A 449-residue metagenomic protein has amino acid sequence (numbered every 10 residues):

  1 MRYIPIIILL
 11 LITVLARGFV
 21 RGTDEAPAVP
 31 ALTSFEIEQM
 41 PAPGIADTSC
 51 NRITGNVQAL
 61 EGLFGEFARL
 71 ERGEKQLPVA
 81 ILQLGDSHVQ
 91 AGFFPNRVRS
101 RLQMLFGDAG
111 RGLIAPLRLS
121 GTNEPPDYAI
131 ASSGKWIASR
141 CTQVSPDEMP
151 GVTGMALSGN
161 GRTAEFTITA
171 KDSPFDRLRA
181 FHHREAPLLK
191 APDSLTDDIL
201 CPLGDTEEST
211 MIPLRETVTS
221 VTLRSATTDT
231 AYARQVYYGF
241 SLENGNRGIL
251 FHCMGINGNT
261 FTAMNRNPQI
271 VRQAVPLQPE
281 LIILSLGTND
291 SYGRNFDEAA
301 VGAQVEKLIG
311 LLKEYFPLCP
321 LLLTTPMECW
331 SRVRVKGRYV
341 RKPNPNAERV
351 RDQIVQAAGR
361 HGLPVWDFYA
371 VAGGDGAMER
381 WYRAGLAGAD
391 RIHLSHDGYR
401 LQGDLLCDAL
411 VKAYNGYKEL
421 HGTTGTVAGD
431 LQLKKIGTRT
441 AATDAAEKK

Functional and structural regions predicted by a protein language model:
M1-F35, E419, A446-K449: Bacterial Sec-dependent N-terminal signal peptides
R21-C50, T426-A428: Short N-terminal segments immediately surrounding and downstream of signal-peptide cleavage
E36-Q83, I137-T142: Membrane/wall-proximal cationic-aromatic binding patches
E66-R69, R272-Q273, L311, A409: A generic secondary-structure signal
Q76-G85, Q90, F94, N246-Y339 (+3 more regions): Conserved, compact domain cores that house catalytic/ligand-binding motifs in diverse enzymes and effector modules
Q90-S194, P202-A303, H393: Conserved SGNH/GDSL esterase-like catalytic core that processes O-acyl groups on lipids and polysaccharides
C329-K449: Catalytic His-Asp segment of secreted/periplasmic serine-dependent ester chemistry enzymes
